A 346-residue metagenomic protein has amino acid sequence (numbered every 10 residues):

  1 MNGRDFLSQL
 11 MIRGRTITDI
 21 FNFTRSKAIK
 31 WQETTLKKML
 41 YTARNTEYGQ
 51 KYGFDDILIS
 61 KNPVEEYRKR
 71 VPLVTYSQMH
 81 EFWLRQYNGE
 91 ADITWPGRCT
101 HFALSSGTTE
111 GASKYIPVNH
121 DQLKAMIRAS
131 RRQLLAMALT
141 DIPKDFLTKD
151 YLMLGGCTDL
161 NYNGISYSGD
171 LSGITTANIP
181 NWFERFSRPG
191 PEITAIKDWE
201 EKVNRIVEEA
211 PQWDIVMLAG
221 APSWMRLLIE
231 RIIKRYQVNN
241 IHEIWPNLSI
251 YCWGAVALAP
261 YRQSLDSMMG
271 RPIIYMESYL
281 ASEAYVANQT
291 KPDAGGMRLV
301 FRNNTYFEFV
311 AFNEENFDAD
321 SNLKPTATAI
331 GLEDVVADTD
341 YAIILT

Functional and structural regions predicted by a protein language model:
M1-D55, N88-G89, S166, L171-T346: Active-site glycine/GP-rich loop and adjacent strand/helix microenvironment that borders small-molecule binding pockets
K30, T34-F102, S113-P117, A125 (+2 more regions): Active-site diphosphate/adenylate-binding microenvironment
D56, A91-D92, T108-Q122, E243 (+2 more regions): Non-catalytic, beta-rich accessory domains that mediate macromolecular interactions or localization
A103-G111, A281-A284: Ser/Thr-glycine-rich phosphate-binding loops at phosphate-binding pockets of nucleotides, nucleotide cofactors
Q122, R128-R132, Y279-V286: Catalytic or ion-translocation cores adjacent to nucleophile or general acid/base/metal-coordination motifs in diverse
A129, Q133-M137, A259, D293: Short, basic alpha-helical nucleic acid-contact segments in DNA-binding proteins and DNA transaction factors
F146-T176: Carboxylate/His-rich catalytic cores and anion/metal-binding grooves
